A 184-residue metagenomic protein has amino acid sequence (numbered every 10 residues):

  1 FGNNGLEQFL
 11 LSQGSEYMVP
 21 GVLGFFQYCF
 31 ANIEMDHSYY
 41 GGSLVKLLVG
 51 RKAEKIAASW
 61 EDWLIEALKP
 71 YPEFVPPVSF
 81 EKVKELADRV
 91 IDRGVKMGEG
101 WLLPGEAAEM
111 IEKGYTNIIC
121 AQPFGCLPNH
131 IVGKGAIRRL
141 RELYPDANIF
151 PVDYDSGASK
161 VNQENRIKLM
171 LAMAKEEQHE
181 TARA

Functional and structural regions predicted by a protein language model:
F1-A184: An N-terminal assembly and electron-transfer interface module characteristic of large anaerobic redox and radical
